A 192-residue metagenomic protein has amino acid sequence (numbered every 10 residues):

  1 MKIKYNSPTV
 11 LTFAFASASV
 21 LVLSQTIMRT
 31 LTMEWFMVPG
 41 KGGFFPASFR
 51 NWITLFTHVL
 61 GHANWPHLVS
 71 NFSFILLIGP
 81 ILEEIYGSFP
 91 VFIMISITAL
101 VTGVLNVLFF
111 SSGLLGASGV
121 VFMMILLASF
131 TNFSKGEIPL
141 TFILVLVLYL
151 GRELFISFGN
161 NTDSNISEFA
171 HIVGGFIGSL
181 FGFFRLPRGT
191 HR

Functional and structural regions predicted by a protein language model:
M1-R192: A detector for small-residue-rich transmembrane helices and their helix-helix packing motifs
